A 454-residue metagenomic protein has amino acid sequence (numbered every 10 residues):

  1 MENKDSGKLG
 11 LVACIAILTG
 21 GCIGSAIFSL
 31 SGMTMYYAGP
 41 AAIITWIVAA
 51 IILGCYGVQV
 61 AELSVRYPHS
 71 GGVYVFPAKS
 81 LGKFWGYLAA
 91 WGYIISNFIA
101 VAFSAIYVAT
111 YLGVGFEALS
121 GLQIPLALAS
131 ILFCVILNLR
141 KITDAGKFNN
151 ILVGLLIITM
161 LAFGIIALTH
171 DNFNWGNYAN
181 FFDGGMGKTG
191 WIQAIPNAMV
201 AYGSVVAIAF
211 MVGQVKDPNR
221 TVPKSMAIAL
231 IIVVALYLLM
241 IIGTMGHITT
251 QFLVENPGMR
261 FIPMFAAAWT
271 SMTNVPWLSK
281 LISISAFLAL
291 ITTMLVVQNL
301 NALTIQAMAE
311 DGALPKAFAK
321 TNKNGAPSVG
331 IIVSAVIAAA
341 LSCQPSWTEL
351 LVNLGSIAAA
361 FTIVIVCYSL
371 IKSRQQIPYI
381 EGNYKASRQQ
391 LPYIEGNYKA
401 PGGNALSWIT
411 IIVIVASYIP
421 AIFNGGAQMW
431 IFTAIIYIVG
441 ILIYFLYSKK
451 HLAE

Functional and structural regions predicted by a protein language model:
M1-A38, G54, V58, H69-S70 (+5 more regions): Membrane-interface "cap" regions at the ends of multi-pass membrane proteins
M1-E2, V75-A78, A105-A127, V212-P218 (+3 more regions): Helix-loop-helix connectors at the membrane interface of multi-pass transporters/channels
N3-G7, A118-L122, N150-S283: Helix-loop-helix junctions that connect adjacent transmembrane segments in multi-pass membrane transporters
G32-A38, A42-I43, Y107-Q123, T143-V153 (+5 more regions): Transmembrane helix-loop boundary segments of multi-pass membrane transporters
Y36, T45, G54-I131, V135-L139 (+3 more regions): Hydrophobic transmembrane alpha-helices that form the core helical bundles of multi-pass secondary transporters
V75-F76, G82, V114-G115, S225-L295 (+1 more regions): TM-loop-TM module centered on a large, flexible mid-protein loop between adjacent transmembrane helices in multi-pass
L122-F173, G203, M226-I232, G355-I365 (+2 more regions): Membrane-interface loop-to-helix entry segments
A317-S328, I363-M429, K450-E454: C-terminal membrane-solvent junction of multi-pass transporters and transport-like membrane proteins
